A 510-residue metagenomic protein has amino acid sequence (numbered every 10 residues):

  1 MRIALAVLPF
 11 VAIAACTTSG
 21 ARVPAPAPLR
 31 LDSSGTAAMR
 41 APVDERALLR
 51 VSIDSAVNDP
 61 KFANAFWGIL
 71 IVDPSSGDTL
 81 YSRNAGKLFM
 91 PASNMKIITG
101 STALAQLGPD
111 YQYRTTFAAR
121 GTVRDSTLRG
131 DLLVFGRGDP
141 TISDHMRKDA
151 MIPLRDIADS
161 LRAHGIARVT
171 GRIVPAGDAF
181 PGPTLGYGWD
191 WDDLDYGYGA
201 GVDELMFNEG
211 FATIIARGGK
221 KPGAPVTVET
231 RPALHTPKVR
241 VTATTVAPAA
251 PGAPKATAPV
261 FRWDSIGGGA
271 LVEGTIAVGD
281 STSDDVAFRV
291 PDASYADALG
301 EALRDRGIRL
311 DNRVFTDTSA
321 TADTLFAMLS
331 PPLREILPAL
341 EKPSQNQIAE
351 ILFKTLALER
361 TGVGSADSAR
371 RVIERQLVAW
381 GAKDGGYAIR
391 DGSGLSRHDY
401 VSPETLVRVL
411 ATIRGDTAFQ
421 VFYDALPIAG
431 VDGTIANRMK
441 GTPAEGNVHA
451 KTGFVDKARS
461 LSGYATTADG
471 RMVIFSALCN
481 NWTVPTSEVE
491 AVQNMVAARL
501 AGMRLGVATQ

Functional and structural regions predicted by a protein language model:
A4-A15: Bacterial N-terminal signal peptides
T17-D59, Q106-G385, D469, A491 (+2 more regions): Conserved serine DD-peptidase/penicillin-binding transpeptidase domain and beta-lactam-recognizing active-site
A37-L48, S75-F89: N-terminal glycine-/serine-/threonine-rich phosphate-binding loop
D59-R83, F315: A short, well-structured edge-of-sheet supersecondary motif
I69-I71, T115-F117, S462: Short beta-strand scaffold segments in enzyme catalytic cores
L80-S82, P343, F353-Q510: Small-residue-rich helix-loop
S82-T102: Short active-site loop at a secondary-structure junction that contains or immediately precedes the catalytic residue(s)
